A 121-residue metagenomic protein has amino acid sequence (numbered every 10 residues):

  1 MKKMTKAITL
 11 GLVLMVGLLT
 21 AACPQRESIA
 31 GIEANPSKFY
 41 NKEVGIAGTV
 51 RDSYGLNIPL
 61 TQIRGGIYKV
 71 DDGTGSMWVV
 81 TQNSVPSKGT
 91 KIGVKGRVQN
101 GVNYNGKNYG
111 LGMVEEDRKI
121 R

Functional and structural regions predicted by a protein language model:
M1-C23: Sec-dependent bacterial lipoprotein signal peptides
L19-R121: OB-fold and OB-like single-stranded nucleic-acid-recognition modules and their adjacent interaction interfaces
